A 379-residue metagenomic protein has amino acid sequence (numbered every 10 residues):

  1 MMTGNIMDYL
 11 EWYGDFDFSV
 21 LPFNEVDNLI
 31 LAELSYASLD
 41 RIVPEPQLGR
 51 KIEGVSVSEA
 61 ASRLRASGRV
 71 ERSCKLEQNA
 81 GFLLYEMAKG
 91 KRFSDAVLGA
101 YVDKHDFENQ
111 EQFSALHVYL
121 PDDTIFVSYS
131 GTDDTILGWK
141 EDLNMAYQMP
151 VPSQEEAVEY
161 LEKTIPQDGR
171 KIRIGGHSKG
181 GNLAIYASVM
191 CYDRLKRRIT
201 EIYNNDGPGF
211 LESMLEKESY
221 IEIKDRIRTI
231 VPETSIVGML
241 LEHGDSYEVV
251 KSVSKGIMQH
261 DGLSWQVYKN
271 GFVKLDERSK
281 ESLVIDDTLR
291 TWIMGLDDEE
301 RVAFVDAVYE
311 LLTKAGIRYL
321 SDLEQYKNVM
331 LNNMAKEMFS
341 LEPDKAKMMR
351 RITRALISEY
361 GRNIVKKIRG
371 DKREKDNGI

Functional and structural regions predicted by a protein language model:
M1-L116, L120-I125, Y129-A146, P150-E159 (+2 more regions): Alpha/beta hydrolase fold serine-hydrolase catalytic domain that processes acyl esters and thioesters
G175-G180, A184: Gly/Ala-rich beta-loop-alpha elbow adjacent to hydrolase catalytic centers
A184-D193: Short glycine-enriched nucleophile-adjacent loop and the immediately C-terminal alpha-helix near the catalytic center
